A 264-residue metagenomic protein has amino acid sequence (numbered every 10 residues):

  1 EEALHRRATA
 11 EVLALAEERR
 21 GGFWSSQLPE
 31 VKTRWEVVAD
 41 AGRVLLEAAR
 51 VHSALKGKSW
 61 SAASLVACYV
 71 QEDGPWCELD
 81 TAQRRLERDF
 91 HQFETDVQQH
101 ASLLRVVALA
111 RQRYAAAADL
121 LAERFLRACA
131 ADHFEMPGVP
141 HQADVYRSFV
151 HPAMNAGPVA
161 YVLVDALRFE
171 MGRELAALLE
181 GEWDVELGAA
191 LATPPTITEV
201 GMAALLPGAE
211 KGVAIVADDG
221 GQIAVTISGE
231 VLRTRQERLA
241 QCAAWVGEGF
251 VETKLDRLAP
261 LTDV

Functional and structural regions predicted by a protein language model:
E1-V159, A166-V264: …; additionally, a secondary subgroup of soluble metalloenzymes is captured
